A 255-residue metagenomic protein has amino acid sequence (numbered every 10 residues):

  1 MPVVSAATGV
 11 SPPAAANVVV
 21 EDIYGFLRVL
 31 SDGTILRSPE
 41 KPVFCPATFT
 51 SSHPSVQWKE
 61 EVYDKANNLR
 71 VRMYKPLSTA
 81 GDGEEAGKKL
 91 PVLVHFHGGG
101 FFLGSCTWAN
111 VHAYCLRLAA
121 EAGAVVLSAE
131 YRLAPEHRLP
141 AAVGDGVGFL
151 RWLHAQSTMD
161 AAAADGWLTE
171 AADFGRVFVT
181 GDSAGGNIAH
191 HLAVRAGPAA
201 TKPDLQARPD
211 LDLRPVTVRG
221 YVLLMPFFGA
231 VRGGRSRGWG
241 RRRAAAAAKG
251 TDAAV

Functional and structural regions predicted by a protein language model:
P2-V255: Alpha/beta-hydrolase superfamily serine-hydrolase fold, recognizing
